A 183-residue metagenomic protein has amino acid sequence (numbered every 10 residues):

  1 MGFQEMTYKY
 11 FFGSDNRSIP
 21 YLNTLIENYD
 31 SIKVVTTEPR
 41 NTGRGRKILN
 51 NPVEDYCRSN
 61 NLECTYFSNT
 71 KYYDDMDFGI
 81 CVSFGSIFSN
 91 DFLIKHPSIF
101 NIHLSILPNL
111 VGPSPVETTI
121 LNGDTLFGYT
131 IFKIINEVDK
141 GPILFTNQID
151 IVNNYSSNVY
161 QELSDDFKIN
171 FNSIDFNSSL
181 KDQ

Functional and structural regions predicted by a protein language model:
Y8, I80-Q183: Donor/substrate-binding cores of folate-linked one-carbon enzymes
Y8-E27: N-terminal beta1-alpha1 ligand-phosphate binding loop
S14-R17, S68-T70, F84-I87: Short beta->alpha connector loops
N28, N60, K95-H96: Short, structured coil segments at secondary-structure junctions
I32, M76-D77, P97: Conserved acidic residues
I32-R40: Short internal beta-strands
K47-T65: Membrane-interfacial amphipathic helices and adjacent loop/beta segments that form the lipid-substrate binding surface
C64-D74: Short acidic low-complexity segments
